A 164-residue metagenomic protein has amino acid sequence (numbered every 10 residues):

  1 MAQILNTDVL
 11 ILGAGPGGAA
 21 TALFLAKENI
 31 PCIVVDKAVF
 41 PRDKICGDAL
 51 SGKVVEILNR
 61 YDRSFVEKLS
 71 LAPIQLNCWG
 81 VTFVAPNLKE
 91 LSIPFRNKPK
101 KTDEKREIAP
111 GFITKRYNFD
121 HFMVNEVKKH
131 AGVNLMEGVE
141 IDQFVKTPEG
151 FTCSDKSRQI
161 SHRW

Functional and structural regions predicted by a protein language model:
A2-G17, I33: Beta1/beta-strand and adjacent pyrophosphate-binding region of the FAD-binding site in flavoprotein oxidoreductases
I4-N6, N29, C78: Short coil/loop residues immediately preceding or within conserved phosphate-binding loops of NTP-utilizing enzyme
L10, A26-C46: Glycine-rich FAD pyrophosphate-binding loop
P16-A19, D48, F112: Gly/Ser/Thr-rich helix-start
A19-A20, K53: Short alpha-helical segment within the catalytic ATP-binding CA
T21-I30, H130: A short, Lys/Arg-enriched amphipathic alpha-helix followed by its capping loop at the start of a domain
K44-N87: N-terminal FAD cofactor-binding segment of flavoenzymes
E56, N77-W164: Conserved N-terminal helical subregion
